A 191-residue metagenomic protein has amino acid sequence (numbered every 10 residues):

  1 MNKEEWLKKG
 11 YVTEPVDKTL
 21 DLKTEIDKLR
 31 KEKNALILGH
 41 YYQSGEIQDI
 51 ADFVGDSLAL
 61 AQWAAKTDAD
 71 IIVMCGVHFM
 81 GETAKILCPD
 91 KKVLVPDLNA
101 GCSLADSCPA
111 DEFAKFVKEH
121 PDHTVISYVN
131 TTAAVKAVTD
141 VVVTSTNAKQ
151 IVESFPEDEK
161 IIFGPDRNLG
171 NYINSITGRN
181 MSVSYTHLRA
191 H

Functional and structural regions predicted by a protein language model:
N2-T83, L87, P96-D111, K115-I126 (+3 more regions): Metallocofactor- and cofactor-centric catalytic cores in central/energy metabolism, strongly enriched
K91: Carbohydrate-active enzymes and regulators
V143, N147-K149: Donor nucleotide-activated moiety binding/catalytic core segment of transferases that use nucleotide-activated donors
I151-F155, E159-S175: Internal active-site segments that recognize and position negatively charged phosphoryl groups and nucleotide moieties
T186-H191: Conserved small/polar residues in nucleotide/adenosyl-binding loops
